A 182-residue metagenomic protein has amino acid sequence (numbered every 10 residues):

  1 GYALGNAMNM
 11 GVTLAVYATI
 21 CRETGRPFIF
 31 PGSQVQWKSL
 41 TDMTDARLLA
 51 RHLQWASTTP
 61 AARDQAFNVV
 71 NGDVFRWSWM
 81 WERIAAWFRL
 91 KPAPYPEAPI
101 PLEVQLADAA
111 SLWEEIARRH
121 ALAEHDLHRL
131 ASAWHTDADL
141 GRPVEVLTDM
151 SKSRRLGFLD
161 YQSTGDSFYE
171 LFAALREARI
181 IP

Functional and structural regions predicted by a protein language model:
G1-Q54, I84: NAD(P)-dependent short-chain dehydrogenase/reductase
T13-V16, R154-P182: C-terminal/domain-terminus segments
Q34-K38, Q65-A66, L156-G157: Glycine- and acidic
M43, V74, Y161-Q162: Short, solvent-exposed loop/helix junctions and linker helices that flank or host conserved functional motifs
A46, W77, T164-G165: Residues at or immediately preceding the N-termini of alpha-helices
L49-D137, D149-S151, R155, A178-R179: Mid/C-terminal beta-alpha module of Rossmann-like enzyme folds, strongest in SDR-family dehydrogenases/epimerases
D139-P143: A conserved mid-domain beta-alpha-beta active-site/ligand-binding segment of alpha/beta enzyme cores
